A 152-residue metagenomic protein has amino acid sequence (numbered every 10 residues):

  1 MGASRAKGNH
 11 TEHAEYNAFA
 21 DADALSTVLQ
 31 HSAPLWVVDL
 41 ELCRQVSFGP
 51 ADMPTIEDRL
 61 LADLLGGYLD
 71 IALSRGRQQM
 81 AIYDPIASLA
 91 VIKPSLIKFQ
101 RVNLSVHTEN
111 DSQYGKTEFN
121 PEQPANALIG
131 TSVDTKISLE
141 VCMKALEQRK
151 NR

Functional and structural regions predicted by a protein language model:
M1-H13: Class I SAM-dependent methyltransferase SAM-binding "motif I" and its flanking Rossmann-like core
Y16-D23, T27-Q30, P34-R152: Conformational coupling and interaction surfaces
